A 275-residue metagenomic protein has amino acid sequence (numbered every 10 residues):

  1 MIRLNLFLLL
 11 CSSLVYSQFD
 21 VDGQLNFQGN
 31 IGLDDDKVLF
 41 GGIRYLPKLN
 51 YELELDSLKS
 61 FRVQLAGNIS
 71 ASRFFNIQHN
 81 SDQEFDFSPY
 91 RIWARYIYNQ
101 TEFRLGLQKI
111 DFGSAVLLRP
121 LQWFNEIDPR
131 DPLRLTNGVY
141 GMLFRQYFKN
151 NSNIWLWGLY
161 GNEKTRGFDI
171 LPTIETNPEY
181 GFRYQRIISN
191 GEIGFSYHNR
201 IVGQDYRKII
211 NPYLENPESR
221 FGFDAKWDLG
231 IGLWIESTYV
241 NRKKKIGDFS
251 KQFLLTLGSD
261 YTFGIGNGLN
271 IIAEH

Functional and structural regions predicted by a protein language model:
M1-L9: Sec-dependent signal peptide recognition, specifically the positively charged N-region followed immediately by
L10-L14: N-terminal signal peptide c-region/cleavage motif recognized by signal peptidases
S17-L33, V63-L65, S152-N153: Transmembrane beta-strand segments of Gram-negative outer membrane beta-barrel proteins
F19-V21, S60, P129-H275: Signature for the C-terminal beta-barrel architecture of outer-membrane proteins
Q28-G32, N68-F74, G106, I110-G113 (+3 more regions): Structural signature of outer-membrane beta-barrel domains
G29-R44: Surface-exposed strand-loop-strand hairpins of Gram-negative outer-membrane beta-barrel proteins
L39-I43, N80-F85, L121-E126, P172-T176 (+2 more regions): Flexible, surface-exposed loop regions and adjacent strand-edge segments of Gram-negative outer-membrane beta-barrel
E52-L159, R186: Outer membrane beta-barrel
